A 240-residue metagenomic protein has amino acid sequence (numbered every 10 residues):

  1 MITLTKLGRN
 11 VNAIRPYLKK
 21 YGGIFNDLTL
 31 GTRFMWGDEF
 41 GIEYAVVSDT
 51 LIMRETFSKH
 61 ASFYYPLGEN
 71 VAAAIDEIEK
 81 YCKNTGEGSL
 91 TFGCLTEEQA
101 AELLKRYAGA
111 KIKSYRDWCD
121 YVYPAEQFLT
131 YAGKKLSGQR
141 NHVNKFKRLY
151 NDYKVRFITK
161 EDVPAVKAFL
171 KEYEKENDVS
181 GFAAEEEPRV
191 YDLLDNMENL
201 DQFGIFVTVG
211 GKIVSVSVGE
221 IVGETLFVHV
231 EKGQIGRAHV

Functional and structural regions predicted by a protein language model:
M1-T50, E55, G181-F182: Amide-forming acyltransferase catalytic core, primarily the GNAT-like/NAT-type and related acyltransferase folds
I14, F146, G211: A residue-level signal for conserved active-site and pocket-lining positions in enzyme catalytic cores
L28-L95, T208-I235: Conserved donor-binding loop and adjoining core beta-sheet/short helix segment in diverse acyl/aminoacyl transferases
T50-I52, K105-K111: Catalytic micro-motifs at enzyme active sites that drive phosphoryl/nucleotidyl and oxygen chemistry
G88-K105, D117-D120: Short, glycine/charge-rich beta-strand/loop segments that flank catalytic centers and engage negatively charged groups
A108-V179: Acyltransferase donor/substrate-recognition loop-hinge adjacent to the catalytic core
K160, P164-H229: A mid-sequence, solvent-exposed acidic-amphipathic segment
A238-V240: Conserved small/polar residues in nucleotide/adenosyl-binding loops
